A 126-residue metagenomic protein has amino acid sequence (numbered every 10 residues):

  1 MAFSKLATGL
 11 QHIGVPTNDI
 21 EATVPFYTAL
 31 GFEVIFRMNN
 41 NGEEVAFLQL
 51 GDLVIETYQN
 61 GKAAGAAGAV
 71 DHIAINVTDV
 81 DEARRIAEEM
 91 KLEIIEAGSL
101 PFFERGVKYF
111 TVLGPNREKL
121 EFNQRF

Functional and structural regions predicted by a protein language model:
M1-E21, V70-I73, N123-F126: N-terminal beta-strand motif that seeds the catalytic metal site of vicinal oxygen chelate
A2-S4, E88-F126: Vicinal oxygen chelate
A7, V15-V54: Core segments of cupin and vicinal oxygen chelate
E44-A46, D71, G106-F110: Short beta-strand micro-motifs in enzyme catalytic cores
E56-Y58, E121: Conserved beta-strand in the GNAT
A63-A66: A short local loop/turn or secondary-structure capping micro-motif enriched for an aromatic residue
D81-I86: Short amphipathic alpha-helices within nucleic acid-binding modules
